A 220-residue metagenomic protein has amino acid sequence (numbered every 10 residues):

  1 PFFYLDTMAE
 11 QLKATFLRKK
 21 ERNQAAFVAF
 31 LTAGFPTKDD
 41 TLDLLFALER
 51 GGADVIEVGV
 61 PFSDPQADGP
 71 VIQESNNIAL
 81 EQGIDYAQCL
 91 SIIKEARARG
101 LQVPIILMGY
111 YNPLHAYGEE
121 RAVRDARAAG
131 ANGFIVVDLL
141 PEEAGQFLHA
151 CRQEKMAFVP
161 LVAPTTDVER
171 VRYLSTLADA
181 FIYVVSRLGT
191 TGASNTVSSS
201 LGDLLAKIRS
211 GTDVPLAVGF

Functional and structural regions predicted by a protein language model:
A9-A14, R18-K19, D64-I72, I84-I93 (+4 more regions): Active-site-adjacent beta->alpha loops and helix N-cap segments on the catalytic face of soluble alpha/beta enzymes
F27-L31, I56-V58, I105-G109, F134-V136 (+3 more regions): Hydrophobic faces of well-ordered beta-strands that scaffold small-molecule active sites in alpha/beta enzyme cores
A29, L48, G59, A126 (+1 more regions): Conserved, mostly hydrophobic/aromatic
F35-K38, V55-Y86, V185-S194: Glycine-rich, proline-tolerant flexible connector loops at the mouths of alpha/beta enzymes
K38-A47, L114-D125, T166-Y173: Short, acidic/polar
V60, V71-V136: Active-site beta->alpha loop and helix N-cap motifs at the rims of alpha/beta catalytic domains
K155-N195: Histidine/lysine/aspartate-rich catalytic loop segments that bind and position anionic ligands
F181-R187, G192-F220: Active-site/ligand-binding-proximal alpha/beta "capping" segment
